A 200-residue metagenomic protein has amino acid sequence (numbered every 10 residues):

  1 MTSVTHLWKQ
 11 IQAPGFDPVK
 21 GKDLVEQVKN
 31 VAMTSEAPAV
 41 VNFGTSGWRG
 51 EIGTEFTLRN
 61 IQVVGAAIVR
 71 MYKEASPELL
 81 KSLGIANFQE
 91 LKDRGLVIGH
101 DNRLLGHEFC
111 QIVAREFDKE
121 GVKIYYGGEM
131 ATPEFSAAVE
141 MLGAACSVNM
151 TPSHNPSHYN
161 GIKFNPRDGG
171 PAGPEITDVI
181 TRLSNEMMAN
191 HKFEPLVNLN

Functional and structural regions predicted by a protein language model:
T2-N200: Gly/Ser-rich phosphate-binding catalytic loop and adjacent alpha/beta segment that cradle a phosphoryl group at enzyme
